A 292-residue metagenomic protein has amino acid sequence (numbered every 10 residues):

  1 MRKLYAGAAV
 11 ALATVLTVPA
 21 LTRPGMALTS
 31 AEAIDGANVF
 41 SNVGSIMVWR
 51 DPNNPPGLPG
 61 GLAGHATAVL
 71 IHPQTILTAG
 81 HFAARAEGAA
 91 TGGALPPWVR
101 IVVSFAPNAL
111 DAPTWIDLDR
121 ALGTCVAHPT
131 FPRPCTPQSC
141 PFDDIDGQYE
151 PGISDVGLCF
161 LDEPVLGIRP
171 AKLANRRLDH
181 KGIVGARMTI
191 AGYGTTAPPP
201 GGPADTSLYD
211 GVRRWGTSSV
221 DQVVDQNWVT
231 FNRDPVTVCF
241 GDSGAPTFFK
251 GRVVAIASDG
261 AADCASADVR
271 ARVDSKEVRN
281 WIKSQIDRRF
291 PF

Functional and structural regions predicted by a protein language model:
M1-V10: Bacterial N-terminal signal peptides that target proteins for export
A9-A20: Bacterial N-terminal signal peptides
L21-L28: Boundary of Sec targeting at the N-terminus
L28-N38, P52-N53, L58-G60, A90-G167 (+2 more regions): Conserved catalytic-core segment of clan PA serine endopeptidases
A33-N42, I46, G64-D111, D117 (+2 more regions): C-terminal subregion of chymotrypsin/trypsin-like serine protease catalytic domains
P52-P55, A79, R85, I168 (+1 more regions): Short, solvent-exposed loop/turn elements at domain surfaces
L58-L62, F231, V236-F240: Short loop/turn motifs at secondary-structure junctions and domain boundaries
I153-T237, D268, S275-I282: Chymotrypsin/trypsin-fold serine protease catalytic domain
